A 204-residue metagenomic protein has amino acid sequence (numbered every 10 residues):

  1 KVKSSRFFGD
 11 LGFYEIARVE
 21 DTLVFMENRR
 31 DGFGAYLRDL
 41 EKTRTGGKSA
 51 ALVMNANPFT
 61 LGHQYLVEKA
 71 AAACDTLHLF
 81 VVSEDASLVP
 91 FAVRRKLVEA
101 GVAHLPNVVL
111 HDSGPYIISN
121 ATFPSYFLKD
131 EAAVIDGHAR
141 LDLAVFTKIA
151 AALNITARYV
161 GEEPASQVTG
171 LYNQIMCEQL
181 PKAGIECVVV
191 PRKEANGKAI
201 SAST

Functional and structural regions predicted by a protein language model:
K1-K3: Conserved GNAT acetyl-CoA-binding A-motif
R6-T204: Nucleotidyltransferase catalytic core that binds NTPs
